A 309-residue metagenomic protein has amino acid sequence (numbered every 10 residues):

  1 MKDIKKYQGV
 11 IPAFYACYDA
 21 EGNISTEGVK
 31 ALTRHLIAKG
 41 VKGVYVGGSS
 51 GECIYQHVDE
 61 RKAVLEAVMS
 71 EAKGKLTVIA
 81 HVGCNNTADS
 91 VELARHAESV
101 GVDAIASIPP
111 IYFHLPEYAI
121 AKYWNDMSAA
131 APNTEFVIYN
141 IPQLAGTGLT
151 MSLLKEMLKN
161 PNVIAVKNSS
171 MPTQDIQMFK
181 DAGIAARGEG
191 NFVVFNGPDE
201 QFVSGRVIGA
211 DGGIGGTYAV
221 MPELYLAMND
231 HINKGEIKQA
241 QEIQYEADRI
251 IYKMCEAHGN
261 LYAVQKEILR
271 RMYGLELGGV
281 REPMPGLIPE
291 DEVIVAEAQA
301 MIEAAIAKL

Functional and structural regions predicted by a protein language model:
K2-G148: Active-site beta->alpha loop and helix N-cap motifs at the rims of alpha/beta catalytic domains
K2-K6, A186-F192, L269: Catalytic cores of TIM-barrel enzymes
G9-Y15, K39, A210, T217 (+1 more regions): C-terminal alpha-helical cap/extension of soluble enzyme domains
V29, R61, L65, S90 (+5 more regions): A general structural signal for well-ordered alpha-helical segments in protein cores
K39, A63, A67-A72, H96 (+8 more regions): Alpha-helical structural signal in soluble globular domains
Q56-D59, E117-I120, T150, M178-F179 (+2 more regions): Short secondary-structure transition/capping segments
K75-L76, T134-E135, P161-I164, E276: Secondary-structure boundary/capping positions in well-ordered alpha/beta enzyme cores
A129-A130, P142-D248, H258: Catalytic alpha/beta core domains of metabolic enzymes, predominantly
